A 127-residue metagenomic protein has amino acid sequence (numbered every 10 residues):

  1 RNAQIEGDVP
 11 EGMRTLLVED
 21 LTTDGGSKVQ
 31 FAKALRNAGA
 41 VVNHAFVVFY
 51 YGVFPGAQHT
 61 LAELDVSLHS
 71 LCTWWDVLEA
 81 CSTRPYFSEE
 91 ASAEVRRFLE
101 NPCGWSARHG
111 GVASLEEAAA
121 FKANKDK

Functional and structural regions predicted by a protein language model:
R1-L16, T23-Q30: Short, glycine/charge-rich flexible loops or terminal/linker lids adjacent to PRPP-binding catalytic cores
L16-L17, V41: Conserved beta-strand segments that form the floor/walls of ligand-binding pockets within enzyme and binding domains
V18-L21, V48-Y50: Short His-Asn-centered micro-motif
K33-K127: PRPP-dependent phosphoribosyltransferase catalytic core
